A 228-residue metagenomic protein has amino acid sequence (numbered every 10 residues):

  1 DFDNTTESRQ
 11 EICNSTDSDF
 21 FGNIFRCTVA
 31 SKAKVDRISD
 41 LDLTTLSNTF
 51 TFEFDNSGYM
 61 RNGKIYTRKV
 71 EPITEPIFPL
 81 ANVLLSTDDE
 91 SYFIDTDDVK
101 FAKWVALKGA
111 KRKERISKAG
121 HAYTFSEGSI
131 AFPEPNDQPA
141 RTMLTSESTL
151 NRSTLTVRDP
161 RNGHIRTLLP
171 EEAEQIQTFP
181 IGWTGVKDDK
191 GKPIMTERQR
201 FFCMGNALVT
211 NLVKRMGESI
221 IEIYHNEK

Functional and structural regions predicted by a protein language model:
D1-G58: Flexible, glycine-/basic-rich loop-and-beta segments that form/coincide with the SAM-dependent methyltransferase
A33-K228: C-terminal target-recognition/interaction regions appended to catalytic cores
